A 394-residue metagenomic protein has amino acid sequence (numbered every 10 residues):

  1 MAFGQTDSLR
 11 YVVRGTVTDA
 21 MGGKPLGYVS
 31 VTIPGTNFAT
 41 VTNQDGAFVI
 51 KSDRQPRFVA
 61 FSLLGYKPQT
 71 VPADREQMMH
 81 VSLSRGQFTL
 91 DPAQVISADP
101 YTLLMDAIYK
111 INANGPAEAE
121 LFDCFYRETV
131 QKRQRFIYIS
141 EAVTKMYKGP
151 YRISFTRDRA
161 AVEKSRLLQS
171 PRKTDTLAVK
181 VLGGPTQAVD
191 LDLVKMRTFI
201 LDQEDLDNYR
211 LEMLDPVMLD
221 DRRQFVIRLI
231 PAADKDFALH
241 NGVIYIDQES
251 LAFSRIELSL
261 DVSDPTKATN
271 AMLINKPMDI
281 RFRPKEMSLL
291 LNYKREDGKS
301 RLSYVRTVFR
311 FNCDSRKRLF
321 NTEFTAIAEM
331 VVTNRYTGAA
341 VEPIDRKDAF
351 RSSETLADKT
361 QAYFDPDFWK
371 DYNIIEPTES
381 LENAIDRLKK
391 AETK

Functional and structural regions predicted by a protein language model:
Y11-V13, A20-G35: Short, ordered, surface-exposed loop/turn motifs in non-cytosolic proteins
V13-D19, G46, V81, A93-V95: A short, amphipathic beta-strand motif
G23, V49-P56: Short Pro-Gly-centered beta-turn/loop motif in secreted/extracellular proteins
I33, A60-V71: A short, solvent-exposed loop/turn motif at the edges and junctions of modular extracellular/periplasmic domains
N37-A47: Short, acidic Ser/Thr/Gly-rich low-complexity loop/linker segments typical of extracellular and cell-surface proteins
D45-S52, M78: Short, surface-exposed beta-strand/beta-hairpin micro-motifs centered on an aromatic residue
S84-Y209, D220-R223, T269-L273, P277-K394: Surface-exposed, low-complexity/disordered segments and acidic/polar micro-motifs at processing/linker regions
R197-Q248, A252-S259, K294: Extended beta-strand-rich segments in extracellular/periplasmic secretory proteins, especially within noncatalytic
